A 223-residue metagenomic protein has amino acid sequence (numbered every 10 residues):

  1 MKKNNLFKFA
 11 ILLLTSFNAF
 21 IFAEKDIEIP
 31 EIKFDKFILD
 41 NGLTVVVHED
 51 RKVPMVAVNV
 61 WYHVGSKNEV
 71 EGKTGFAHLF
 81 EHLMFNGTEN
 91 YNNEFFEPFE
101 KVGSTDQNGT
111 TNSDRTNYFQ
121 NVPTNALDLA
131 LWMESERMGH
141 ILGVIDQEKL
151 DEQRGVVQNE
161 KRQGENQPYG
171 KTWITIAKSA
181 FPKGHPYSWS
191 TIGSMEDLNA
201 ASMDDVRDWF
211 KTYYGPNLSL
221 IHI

Functional and structural regions predicted by a protein language model:
M1, H222-I223: Intervening/peripheral non-core polypeptide segments
M1-A10: Bacterial N-terminal signal peptides that target proteins for export
K2-K3, S16, G215: Intrinsically disordered, low-complexity peptide-like regions
F9-A19: Bacterial N-terminal signal peptides
I11, I29-P30, D106: Generic detector of short alpha-helix boundary/capping microenvironments and adjacent low-complexity segments
F20-E97, F119-V122, D128-S135, A180 (+4 more regions): His/Glu-rich zincin catalytic helix
I38, E97-H222: Charge-rich, well-structured scaffold segments of protease-associated domains
